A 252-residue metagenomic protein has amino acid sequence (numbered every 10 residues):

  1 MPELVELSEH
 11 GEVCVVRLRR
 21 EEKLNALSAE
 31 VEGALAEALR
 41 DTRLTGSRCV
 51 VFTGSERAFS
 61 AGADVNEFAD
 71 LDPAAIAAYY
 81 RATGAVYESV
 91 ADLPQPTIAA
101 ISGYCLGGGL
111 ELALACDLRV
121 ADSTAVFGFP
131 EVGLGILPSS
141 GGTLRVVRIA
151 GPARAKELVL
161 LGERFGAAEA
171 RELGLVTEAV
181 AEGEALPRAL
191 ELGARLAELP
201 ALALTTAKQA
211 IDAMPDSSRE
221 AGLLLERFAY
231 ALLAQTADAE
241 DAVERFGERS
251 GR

Functional and structural regions predicted by a protein language model:
M1-C14, G162-A168, P187, E191-R252: C-terminal alpha-helix plus adjacent terminal tail
M1-S55, E88: Conserved CoA-thioester-binding segment of acyl-CoA-metabolizing enzymes
L4, G33, G54-S89, C105 (+2 more regions): Glycine- (often His-adjacent) and acidic-residue-rich active-site loop that binds/positions the CoA thioester
V13-R17, V51-T53, D72, I98-A100 (+1 more regions): Structural motif
V16, R20, L35, F52 (+6 more regions): Terminal peptide-recognition signature
E21-L24, R57, G62-F68, Y104 (+3 more regions): A short, glycine- and basic residue-enriched loop/turn that sits immediately adjacent to a domain's principal
E88-L202, L232: Crotonase-fold acyl-CoA enzyme core
